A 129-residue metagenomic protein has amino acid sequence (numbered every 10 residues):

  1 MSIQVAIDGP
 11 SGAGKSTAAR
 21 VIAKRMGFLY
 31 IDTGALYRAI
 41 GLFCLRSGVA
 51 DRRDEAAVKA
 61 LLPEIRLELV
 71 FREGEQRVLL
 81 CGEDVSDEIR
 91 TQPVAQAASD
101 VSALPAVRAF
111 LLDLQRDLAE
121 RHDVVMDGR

Functional and structural regions predicted by a protein language model:
M1-S2: Phosphate-binding P-loop
V5-I7: Hydrophobic anchor at the beta1->P-loop junction of P-loop NTPases
G12: Walker A (P-loop) phosphate-binding loop of P-loop NTPases
K15: Conserved lysine of the Walker
A18: Hydrophobic positions on the alpha1 helix immediately C-terminal to the Walker A/P-loop
A23-D32, R46-V49: Post-Walker A helix-loop "phosphate-sensing" segment adjacent to the P-loop in P-loop NTPases
L36-V124: ATP-dependent small-molecule kinase phosphotransfer cores that center on conserved nucleotide phosphate-binding segments
D127-G128: Glycine/acidic-rich beta-strand-loop module
